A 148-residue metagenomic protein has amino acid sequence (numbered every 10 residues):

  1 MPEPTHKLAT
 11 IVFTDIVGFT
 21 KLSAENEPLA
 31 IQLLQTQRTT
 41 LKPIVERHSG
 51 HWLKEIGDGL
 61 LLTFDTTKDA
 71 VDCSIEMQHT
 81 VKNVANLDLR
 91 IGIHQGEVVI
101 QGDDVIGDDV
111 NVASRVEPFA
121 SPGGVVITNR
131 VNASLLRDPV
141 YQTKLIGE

Functional and structural regions predicted by a protein language model:
M1-E76, T80: Catalytic NTP-binding/metal-coordinating core of nucleotidyl cyclase/transferase enzymes
L61-E148: Catalytic beta-strand-to-alpha-helix segment of the class III nucleotidyl cyclase homology domain
